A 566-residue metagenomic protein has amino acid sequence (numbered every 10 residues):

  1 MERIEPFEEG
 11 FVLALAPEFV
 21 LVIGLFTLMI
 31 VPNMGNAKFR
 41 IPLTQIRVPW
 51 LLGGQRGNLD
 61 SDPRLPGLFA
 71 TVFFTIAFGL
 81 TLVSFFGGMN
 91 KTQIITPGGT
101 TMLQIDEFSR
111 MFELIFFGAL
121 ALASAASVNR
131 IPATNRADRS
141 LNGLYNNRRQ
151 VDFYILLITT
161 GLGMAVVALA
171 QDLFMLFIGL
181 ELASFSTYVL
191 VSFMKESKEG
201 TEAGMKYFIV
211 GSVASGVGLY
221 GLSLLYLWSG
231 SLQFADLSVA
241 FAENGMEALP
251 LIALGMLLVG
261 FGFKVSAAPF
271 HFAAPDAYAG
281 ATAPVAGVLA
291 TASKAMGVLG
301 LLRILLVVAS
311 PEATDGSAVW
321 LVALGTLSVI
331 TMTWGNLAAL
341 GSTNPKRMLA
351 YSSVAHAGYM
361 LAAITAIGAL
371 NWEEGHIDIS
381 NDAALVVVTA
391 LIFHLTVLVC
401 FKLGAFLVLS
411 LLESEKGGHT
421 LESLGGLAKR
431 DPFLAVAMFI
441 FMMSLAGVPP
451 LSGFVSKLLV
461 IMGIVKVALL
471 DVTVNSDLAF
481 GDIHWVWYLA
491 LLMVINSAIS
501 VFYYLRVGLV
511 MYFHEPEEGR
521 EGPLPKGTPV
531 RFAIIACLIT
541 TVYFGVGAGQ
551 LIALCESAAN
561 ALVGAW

Functional and structural regions predicted by a protein language model:
M1-W566: Alpha-helical transmembrane segments of multi-pass membrane proteins predominantly involved in bioenergetics
